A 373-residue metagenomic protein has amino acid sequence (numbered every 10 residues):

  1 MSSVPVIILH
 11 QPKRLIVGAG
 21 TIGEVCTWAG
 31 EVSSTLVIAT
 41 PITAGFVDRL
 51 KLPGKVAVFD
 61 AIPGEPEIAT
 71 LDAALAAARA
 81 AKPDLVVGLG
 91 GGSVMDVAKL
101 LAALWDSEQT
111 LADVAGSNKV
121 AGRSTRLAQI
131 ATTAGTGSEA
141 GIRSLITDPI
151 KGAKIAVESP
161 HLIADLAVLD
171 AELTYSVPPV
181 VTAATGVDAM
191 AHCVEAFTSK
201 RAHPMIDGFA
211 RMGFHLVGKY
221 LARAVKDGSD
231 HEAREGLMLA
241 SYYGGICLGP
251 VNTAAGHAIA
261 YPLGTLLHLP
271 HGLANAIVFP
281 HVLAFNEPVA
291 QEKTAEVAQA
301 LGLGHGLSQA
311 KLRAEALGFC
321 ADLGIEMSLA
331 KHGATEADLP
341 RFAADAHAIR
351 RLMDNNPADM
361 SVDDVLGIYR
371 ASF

Functional and structural regions predicted by a protein language model:
M1-L85, L329: ATP/NTP phosphate-donor binding region
K13, G23, D106-A202, K293-E296 (+1 more regions): A glycine/threonine-rich phosphate-anchoring loop and its flanking beta-alpha core in nucleotide/phosphate-binding
G45-D113, N118-K119, A222-R234: N-terminal small/polar loop signature for handling phosphorylated ligands or for N-terminal nucleophile
G135, Y242-N275, R350-N355: Glycine-rich phosphate/pyrophosphate-binding beta-alpha loops
E195-P250, Y261-G264: Glycine-rich phosphate/diphosphate-binding loops and the adjacent beta-loop-alpha structural elements that coordinate
L266-D338: Gly/Pro-rich interdomain helix-loop hinge
E336-F373: Short, amphipathic C-terminal "tail helix"
